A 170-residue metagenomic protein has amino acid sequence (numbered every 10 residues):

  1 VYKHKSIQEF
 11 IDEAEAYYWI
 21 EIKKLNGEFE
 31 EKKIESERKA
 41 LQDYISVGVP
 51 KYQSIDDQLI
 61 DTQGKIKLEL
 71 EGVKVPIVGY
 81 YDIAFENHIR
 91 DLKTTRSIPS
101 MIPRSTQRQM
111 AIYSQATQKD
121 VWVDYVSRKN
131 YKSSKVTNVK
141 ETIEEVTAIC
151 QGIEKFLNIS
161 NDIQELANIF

Functional and structural regions predicted by a protein language model:
V1-Y80, S127: Metal-dependent nuclease catalytic cores that hydrolyze phosphodiester bonds in DNA/RNA, characterized by
Y2, Q115-A116: Short active-site loop/helix that positions an aromatic residue
S6-F10, E30-R38, P99, P103 (+2 more regions): General structural signal for secondary-structure boundaries
E37-A40, T117-F170: Metal-dependent nuclease catalytic regions and adjoining charged, substrate-binding loops involved in nucleic-acid end
L41-D57, R90-T94, F156-N168: Hydrophobic transmembrane alpha-helix bundles
Q58, R104, K119: Short coil/turn segments at beta-strand junctions that form active-site/ligand-binding loops
D61, A84-L92, V121-Y125: A structural signal for short, well-ordered beta-strand segments and their strand-loop junctions that often border
K67-Q109, A116: Non-catalytic protein-protein interaction segments used by genome-maintenance enzymes to assemble and couple activities
